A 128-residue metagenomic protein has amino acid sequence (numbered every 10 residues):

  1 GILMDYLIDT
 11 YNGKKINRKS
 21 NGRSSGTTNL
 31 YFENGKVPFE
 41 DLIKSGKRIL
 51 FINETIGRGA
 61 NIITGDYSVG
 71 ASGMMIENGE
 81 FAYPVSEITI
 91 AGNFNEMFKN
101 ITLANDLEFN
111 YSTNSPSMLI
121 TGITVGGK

Functional and structural regions predicted by a protein language model:
I2-K128: Dual-mode signal for accessory low-complexity, basic/Gly-rich regions
